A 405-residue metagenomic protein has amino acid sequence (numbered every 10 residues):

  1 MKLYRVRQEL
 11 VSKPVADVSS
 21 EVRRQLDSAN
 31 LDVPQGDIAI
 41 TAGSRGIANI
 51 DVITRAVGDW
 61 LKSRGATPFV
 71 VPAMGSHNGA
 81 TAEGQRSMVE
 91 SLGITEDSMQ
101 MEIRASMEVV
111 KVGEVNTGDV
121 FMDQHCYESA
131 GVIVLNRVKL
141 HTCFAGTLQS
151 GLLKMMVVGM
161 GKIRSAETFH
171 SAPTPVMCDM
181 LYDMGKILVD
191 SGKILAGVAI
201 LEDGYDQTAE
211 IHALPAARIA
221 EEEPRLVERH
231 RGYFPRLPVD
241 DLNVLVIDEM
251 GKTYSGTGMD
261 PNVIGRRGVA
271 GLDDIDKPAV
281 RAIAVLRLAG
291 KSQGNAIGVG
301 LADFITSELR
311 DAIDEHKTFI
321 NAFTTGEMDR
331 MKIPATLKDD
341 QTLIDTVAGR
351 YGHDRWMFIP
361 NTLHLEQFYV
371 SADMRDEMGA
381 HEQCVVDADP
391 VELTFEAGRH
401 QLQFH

Functional and structural regions predicted by a protein language model:
M1-E21: N-terminal amphipathic/basic leader segments beginning at the initiator methionine
Q25-A39, K62-G65, V239: Glycine-rich phosphate/diphosphate-binding loops that line cofactor/substrate pockets in enzymes
D37-G46, F69-M74: Short glycine-rich or small-residue beta-strand-to-loop segments that form or flank ligand, phosphate, metal/Fe-S
A48-T67: Histidine-anchored nucleotide/phosphate-binding helix
G84-T147: An acidic, phosphate/nucleotide-engaging active-site surface
V115, H125, K139-Q207, A213: Conserved phosphate- and dinucleotide-binding cores of soluble alpha/beta proteins, encompassing both enzyme active
A209-N262: A conserved active-site cap/scaffold subdomain adjacent to cofactor or substrate pockets
G271-H405: C-terminal non-catalytic interaction/assembly regions of soluble proteins
